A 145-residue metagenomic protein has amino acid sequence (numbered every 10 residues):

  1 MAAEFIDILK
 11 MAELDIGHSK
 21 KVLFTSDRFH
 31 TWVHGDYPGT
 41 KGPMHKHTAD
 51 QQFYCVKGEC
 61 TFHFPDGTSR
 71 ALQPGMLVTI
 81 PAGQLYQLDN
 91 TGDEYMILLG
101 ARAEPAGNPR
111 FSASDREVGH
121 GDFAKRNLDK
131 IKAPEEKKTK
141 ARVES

Functional and structural regions predicted by a protein language model:
M1-V33, P43, A113-S145: A short, N-terminal "cap"/entry segment at the start of jelly-roll beta-barrel domains of the cupin/DSBH fold
V22-L23, V33-H34, K41-H47, F64 (+2 more regions): Short histidine-centered beta-strand/loop micro-motifs that create catalytic or ligand/metal-coordination sites
D27-F29, Y37-T40, E59-T61, E104-G107: Short, charged/polar surface micro-motifs in flexible loops or helix N-caps
F29, P38, T48-A49, T68 (+2 more regions): A generic "binding-loop/recognition-motif" signal
G35-Y37, K46-F62, A101: Short, conserved beta-strand element in jelly-roll/cupin
T61, P74, A82-P109: Ligand-binding loop in jelly-roll beta-barrel domains
D66-A82: Short acidic-glycine-tyrosine-enriched beta hairpin
